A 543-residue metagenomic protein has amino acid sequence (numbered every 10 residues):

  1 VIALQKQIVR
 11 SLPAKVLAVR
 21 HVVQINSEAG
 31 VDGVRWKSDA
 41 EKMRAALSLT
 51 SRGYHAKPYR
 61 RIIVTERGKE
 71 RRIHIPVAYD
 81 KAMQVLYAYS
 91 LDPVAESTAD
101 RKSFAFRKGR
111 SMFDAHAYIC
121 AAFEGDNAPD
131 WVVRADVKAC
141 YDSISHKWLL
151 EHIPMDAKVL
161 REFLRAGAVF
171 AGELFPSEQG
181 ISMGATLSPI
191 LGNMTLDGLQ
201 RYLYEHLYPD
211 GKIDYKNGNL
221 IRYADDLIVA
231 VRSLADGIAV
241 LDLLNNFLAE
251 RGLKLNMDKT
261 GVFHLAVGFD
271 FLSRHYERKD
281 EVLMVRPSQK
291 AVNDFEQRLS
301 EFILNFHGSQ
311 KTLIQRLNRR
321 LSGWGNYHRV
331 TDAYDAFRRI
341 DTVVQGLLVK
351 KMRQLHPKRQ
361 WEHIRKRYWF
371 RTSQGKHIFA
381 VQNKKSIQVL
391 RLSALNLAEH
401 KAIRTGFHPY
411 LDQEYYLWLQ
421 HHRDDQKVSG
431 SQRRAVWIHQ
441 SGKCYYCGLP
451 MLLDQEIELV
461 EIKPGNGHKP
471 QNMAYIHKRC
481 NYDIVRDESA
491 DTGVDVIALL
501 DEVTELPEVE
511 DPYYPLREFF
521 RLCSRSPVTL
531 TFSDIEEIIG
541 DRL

Functional and structural regions predicted by a protein language model:
V1-R44: Non-catalytic, polymerase-adjacent accessory regions of viral genome-replication enzymes
Q24-R35, K57-Q84, T98-R110, V133 (+2 more regions): Short, conserved non-catalytic motifs in the polymerase core
S48-R52, R67, R101-K102, D114 (+3 more regions): Conserved polymerase palm-domain catalytic core
D136, Y446-K478, I484, E488-S489: Histidine-centered nuclease catalytic patch
R251-W324: A conserved non-catalytic segment of reverse transcriptases and RNA-directed RNA polymerases corresponding to the late
V343-L347, M352-D424: Extended C-terminal regions of large enzymes
K401-Y446, G467, Q471, V494-E502: Short, charged surface segments at domain edges that flank catalytic/cofactor-binding sites
E510-V528: Positively charged, polyanion-binding regions of nucleic-acid-associated proteins
